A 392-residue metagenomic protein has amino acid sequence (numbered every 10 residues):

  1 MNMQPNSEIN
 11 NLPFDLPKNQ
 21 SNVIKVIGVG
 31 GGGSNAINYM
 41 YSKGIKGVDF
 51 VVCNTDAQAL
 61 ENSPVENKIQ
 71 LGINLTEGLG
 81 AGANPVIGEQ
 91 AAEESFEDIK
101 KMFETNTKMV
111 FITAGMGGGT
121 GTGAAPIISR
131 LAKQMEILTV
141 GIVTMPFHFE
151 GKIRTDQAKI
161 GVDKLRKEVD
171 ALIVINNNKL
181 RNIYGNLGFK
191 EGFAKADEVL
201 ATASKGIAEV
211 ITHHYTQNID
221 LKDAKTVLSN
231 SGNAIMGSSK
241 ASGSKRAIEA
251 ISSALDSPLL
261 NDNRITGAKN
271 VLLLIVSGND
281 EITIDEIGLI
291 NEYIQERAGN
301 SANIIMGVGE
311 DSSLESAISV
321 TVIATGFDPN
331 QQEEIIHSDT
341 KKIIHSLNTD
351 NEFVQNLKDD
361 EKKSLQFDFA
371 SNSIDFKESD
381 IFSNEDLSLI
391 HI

Functional and structural regions predicted by a protein language model:
M1-M116, T120-D197, A203, K222-S231 (+2 more regions): A cross-family phosphate/adenosyl-ligand binding-site feature
N2-N19, G288-I390: Long, low-complexity intrinsically disordered linkers/tails
V29, C53, T113, I142 (+5 more regions): Generic beta-strand/beta-sheet core signal
Y39, E168, A203, V210 (+3 more regions): Alpha-helical recognition domains of nuclear gene-regulatory proteins
K101, T105, A171, E209 (+4 more regions): Conserved helix-loop functional segments at active or binding sites
M145, E198, T202, G206-E209 (+2 more regions): Short, residue-level hotspots on alpha-helical faces of the histone-fold and other alpha-helical interaction modules
E209-N218, D223-K225: Alpha-helical assembly-interface signal, strongest on the long, hydrophobic N-terminal helix that forms
S229-M236, K240, S244-H337: Nucleotide-binding motor/catalytic cores of P-loop/tubulin-like NTPases across gene-expression machines
